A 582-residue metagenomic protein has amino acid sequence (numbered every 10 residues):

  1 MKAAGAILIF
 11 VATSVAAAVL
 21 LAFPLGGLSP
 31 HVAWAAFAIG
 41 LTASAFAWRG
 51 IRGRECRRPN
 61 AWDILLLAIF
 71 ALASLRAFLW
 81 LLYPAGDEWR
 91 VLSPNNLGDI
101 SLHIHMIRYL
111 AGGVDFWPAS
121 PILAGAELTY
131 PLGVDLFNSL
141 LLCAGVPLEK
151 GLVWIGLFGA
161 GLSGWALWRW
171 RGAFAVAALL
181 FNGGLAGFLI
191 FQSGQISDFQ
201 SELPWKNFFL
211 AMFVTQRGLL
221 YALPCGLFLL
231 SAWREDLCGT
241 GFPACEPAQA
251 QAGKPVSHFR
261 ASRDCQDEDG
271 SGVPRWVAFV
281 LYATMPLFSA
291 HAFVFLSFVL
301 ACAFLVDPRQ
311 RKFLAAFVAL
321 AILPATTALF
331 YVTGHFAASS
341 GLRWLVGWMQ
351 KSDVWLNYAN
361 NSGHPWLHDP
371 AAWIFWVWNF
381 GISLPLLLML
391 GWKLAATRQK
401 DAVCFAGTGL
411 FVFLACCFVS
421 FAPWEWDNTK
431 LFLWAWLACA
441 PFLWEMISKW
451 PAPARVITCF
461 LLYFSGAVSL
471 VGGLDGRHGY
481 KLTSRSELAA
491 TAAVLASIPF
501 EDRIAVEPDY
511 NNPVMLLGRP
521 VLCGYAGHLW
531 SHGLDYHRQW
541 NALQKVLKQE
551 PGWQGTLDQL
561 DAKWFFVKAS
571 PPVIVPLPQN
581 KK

Functional and structural regions predicted by a protein language model:
M1-C56, N60, T408: Membrane-embedded, hydrophobic transmembrane alpha-helices
I51-N60, D236, D264-G270, P274 (+3 more regions): Membrane-interface helix-loop-helix junctions at transmembrane boundaries of multi-pass membrane enzymes, predominantly
F70, S101, T215-L229, Q350-A422 (+3 more regions): Alpha-helical transmembrane segments at the extracellular/periplasmic loop-to-helix junctions of multi-pass membrane
F70-C225: Active-site lumenal/periplasmic loops and adjacent helix-entry segments of GT-C-fold, multi-pass membrane
A85-D87, L92, D99, L185-G194 (+3 more regions): Transmembrane catalytic cores of multi-pass membrane glycosyltransferases and polysaccharide-assembly enzymes
A177, F317-T326, I447-L470: Signature aromatic-anchored transmembrane alpha helix within multi-pass, membrane-resident enzymes that catalyze glycan
L210-F213, R275-S289, A301: Membrane-interface alpha helices of multi-pass inner-membrane proteins
R455-K582: Extracytoplasmic
